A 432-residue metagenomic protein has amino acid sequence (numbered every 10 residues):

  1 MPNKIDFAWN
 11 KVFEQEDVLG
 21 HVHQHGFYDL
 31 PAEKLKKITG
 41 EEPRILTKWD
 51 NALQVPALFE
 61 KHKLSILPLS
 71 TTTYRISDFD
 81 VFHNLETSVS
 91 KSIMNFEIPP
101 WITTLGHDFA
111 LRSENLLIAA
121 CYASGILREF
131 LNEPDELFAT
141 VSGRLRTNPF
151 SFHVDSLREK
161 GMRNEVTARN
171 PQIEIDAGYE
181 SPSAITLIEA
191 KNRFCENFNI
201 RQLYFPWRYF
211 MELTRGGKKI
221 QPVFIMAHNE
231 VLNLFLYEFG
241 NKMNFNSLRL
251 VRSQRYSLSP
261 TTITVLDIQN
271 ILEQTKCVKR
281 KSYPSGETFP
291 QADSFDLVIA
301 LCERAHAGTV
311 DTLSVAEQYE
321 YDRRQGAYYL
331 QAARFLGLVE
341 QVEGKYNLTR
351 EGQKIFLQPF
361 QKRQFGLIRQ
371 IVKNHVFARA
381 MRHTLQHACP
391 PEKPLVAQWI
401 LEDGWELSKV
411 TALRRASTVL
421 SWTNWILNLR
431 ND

Functional and structural regions predicted by a protein language model:
M1-L111: Nuclease-adjacent, charged terminal/linker segments that flank catalytic cores
N84-P149: N-terminal, charge-rich interaction modules
E97-P100, E174-A190: Glycine-rich, often proline-containing surface loops adjacent to acidic residues and nearby aromatics that form
D135-G178: Active-site metal-binding core of divalent-cation-utilizing nuclease and nuclease-like domains
A184-T186, K191-N199, M211-M243: Nucleic-acid nuclease catalytic cores
A190-T214, L395-D403, L407: Short, hydrophobic/π-rich interface segment
P206, R215, Q221-E230, G337 (+2 more regions): Active-site/pore-lining binding-face segments in mid-to-C-terminal subdomains
N246-D432: Donor-sugar nucleotide-binding helix/loop cap in glycosyltransferases
